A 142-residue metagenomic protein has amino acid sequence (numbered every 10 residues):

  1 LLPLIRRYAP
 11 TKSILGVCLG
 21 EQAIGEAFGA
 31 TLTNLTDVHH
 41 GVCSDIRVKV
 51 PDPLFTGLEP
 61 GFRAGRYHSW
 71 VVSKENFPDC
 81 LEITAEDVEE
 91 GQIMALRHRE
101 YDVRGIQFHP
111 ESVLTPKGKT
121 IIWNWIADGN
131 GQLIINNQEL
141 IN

Functional and structural regions predicted by a protein language model:
L1-T56, I122: Cysteine-nucleophile active-site neighborhood
C18, H68, H109: Histidine-centered divalent metal-coordination motifs
A27-F28, T36, L58-E59, N76 (+2 more regions): Short, flexible helix/strand-to-coil boundary loops that buttress conserved ligand/catalytic motifs in alpha/beta
C43-D45, I93-A95, G105: Conserved hydrophobic/aromatic beta-strand scaffold that supports enzyme active sites
D52-E100: Catalytic beta-strand/loop cores that center a nucleophilic Ser/Cys/Thr and support acyl-enzyme chemistry
G61, E100, G105-P116: Phosphate-binding/catalytic loops
V113-N137, I141-N142: Acyltransferase
